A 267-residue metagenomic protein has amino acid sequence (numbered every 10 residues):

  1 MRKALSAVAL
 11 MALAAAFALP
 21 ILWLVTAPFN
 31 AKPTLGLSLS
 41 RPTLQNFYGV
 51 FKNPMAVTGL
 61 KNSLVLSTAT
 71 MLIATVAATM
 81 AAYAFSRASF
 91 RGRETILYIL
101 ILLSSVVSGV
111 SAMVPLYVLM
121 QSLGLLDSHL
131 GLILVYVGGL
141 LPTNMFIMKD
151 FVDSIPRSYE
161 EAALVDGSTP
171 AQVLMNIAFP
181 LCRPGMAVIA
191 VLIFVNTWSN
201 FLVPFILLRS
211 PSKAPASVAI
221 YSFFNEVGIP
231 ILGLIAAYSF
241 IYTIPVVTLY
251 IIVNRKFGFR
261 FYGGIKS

Functional and structural regions predicted by a protein language model:
M1-S267: A hydrophobic, multi-pass inner-membrane permease signature
